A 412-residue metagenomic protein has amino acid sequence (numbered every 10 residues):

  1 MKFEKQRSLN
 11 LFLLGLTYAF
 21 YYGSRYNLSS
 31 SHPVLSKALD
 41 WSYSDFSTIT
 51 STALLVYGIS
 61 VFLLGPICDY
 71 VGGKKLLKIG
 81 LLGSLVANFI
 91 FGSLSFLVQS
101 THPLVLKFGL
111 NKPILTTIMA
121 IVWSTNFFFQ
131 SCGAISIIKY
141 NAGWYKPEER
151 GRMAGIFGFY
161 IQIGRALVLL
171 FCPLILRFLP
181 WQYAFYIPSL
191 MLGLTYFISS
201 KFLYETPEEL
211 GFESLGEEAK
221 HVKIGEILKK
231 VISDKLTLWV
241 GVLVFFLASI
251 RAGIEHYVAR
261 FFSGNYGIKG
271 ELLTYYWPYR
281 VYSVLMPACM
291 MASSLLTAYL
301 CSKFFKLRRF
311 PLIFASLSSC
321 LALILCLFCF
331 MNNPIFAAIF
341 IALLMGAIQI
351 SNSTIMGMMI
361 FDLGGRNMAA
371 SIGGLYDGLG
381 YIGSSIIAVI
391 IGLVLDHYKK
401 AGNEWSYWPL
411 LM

Functional and structural regions predicted by a protein language model:
Y26, L54-F62, R165-A166, P287-L295 (+2 more regions): Residue-level signature of mid-helix packing/kink "hotspots" within the transmembrane helices of 12-pass Major
L28-H32, K235-S294, N352, M356 (+1 more regions): Extracytoplasmic gate region of multi-pass secondary transporters
Y70-L81, S302-L317: Cytoplasmic membrane-interface "Motif A"-like loop-to-helix N-cap segments of 12-TM Major Facilitator Superfamily
L82-K112, S318-M331: C-terminal ends and interior cores of transmembrane alpha-helices in multi-pass membrane transporters/permeases
V122-Q162: Cytoplasmic helix-loop-helix junction between adjacent transmembrane helices in 12-TM secondary transporters
F157-P207: Helix-loop-helix hairpin linking two adjacent transmembrane segments in secondary transporters
R177-L190, L393-M412: A membrane-interface helix-boundary motif in multi-pass transporters
R308-I355: C-terminal transmembrane helical hairpin of 12-TM major facilitator-type secondary transporters
